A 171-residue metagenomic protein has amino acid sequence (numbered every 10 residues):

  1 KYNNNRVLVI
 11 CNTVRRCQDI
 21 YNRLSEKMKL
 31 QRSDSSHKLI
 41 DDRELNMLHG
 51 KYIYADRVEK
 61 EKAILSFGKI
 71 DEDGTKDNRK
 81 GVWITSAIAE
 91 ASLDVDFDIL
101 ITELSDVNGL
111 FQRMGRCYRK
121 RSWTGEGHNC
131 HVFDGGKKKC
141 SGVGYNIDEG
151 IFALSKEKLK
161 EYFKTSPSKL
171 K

Functional and structural regions predicted by a protein language model:
N4, R15, D19-K76, F97 (+1 more regions): C-terminal helicase lobe and adjacent C-terminal extensions/tails of nucleic-acid helicase motors
R6-I10, V82: Residue-level preference for the first positions of well-ordered beta-strands
T13-C17, I88-E90: Gly/Ser/Thr-rich loops at beta-strand to alpha-helix junctions that form or flank small-molecule/cofactor-binding
E72-E90: Conserved two-lobed SF2 helicase motor
D94: Flexible glycine/serine/alanine-rich "lid" or loop that lines and gates the nucleotide-sugar donor pocket in diverse
